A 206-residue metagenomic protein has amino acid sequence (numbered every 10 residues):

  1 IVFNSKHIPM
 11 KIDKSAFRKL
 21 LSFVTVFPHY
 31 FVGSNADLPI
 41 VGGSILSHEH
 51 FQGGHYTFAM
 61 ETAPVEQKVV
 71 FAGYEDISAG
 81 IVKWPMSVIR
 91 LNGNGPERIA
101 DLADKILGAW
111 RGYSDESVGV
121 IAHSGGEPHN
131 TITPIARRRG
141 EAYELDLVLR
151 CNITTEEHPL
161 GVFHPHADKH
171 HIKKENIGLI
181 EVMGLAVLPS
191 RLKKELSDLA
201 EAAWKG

Functional and structural regions predicted by a protein language model:
I1-D13: Active-site acidic/histidine clusters and adjacent loop/turn architecture that either coordinate catalytic ions
F3-S5, G54-Y56, R150: Generic beta-structure capping elements
K11-I12, Y30-G33, E66-V70, S124-E127 (+1 more regions): A short linear-motif detector with a strong N-terminal bias
I12-H29, I106: Long, well-ordered alpha-helical scaffolding segments within enzyme catalytic domains, especially pronounced
V26-S44, G53-S114: Catalytic or ion-translocation cores adjacent to nucleophile or general acid/base/metal-coordination motifs in diverse
P39-S47, G125-T131: Beta-rich nucleic-acid/ligand-interaction surfaces
V82-G206: C-terminal accessory/tail domains of diverse enzymes
